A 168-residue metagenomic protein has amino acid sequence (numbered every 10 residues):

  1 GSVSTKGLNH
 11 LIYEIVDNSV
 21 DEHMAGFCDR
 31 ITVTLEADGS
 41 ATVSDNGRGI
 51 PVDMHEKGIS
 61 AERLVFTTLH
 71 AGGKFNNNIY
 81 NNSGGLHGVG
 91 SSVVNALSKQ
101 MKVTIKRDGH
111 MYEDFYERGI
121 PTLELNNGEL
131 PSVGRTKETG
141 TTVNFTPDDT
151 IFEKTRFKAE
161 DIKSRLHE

Functional and structural regions predicted by a protein language model:
G1-V3, S19-T32, G72-S83, V103-I105 (+1 more regions): Active-site phosphate-binding and catalytic loops of NTP-dependent enzymes
S2, K6, E153-R156: Charge-dense, low-complexity intrinsically disordered segments
T5-H10, R30, H55-S60, T68 (+2 more regions): Generic detector of short, locally flexible boundary/turn motifs and exposed helical patches
T5-I31, G90-L97: Conserved ATP-binding N-box helix of the HATPase_c
G7-D17, I59-F75, E160-S164: A short, contiguous, amphipathic alpha-helix enriched in charged residues
L8, S19, R30-E36, S60-T67 (+3 more regions): Conserved P-loop NTPase motor core
V20-G73: Conserved beta-strand-loop-beta-strand hairpin that lines the nucleotide-binding pocket of ATP/GTP-utilizing enzymes
G39-E56, F75-E168: GHKL-type ATPase core
